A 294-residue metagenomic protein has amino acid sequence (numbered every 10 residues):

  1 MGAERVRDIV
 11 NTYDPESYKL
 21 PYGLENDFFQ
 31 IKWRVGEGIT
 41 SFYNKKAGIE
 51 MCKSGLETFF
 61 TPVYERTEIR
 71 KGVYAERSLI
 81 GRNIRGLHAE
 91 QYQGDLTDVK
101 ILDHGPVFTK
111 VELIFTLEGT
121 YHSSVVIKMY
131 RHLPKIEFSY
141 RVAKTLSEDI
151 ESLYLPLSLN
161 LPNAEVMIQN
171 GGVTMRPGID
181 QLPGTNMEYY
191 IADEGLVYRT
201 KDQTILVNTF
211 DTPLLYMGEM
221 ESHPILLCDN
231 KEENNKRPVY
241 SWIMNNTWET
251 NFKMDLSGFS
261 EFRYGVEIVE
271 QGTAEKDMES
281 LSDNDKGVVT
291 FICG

Functional and structural regions predicted by a protein language model:
M1-G294: C-terminal (or distal) subdomains of carbohydrate-active enzymes
